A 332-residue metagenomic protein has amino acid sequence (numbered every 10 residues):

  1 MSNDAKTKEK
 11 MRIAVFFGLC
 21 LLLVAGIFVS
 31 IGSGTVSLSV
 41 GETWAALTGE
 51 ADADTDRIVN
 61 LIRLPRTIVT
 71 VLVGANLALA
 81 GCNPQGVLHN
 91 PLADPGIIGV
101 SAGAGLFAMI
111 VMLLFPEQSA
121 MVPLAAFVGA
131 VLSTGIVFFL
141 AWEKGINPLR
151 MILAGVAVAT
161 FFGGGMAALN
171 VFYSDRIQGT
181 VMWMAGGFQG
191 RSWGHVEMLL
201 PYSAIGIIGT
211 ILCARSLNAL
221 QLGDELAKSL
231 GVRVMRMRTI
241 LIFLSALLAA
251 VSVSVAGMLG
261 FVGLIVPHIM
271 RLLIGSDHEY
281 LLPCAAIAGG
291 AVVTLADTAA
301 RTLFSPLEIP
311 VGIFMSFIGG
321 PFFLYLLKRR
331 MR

Functional and structural regions predicted by a protein language model:
M1-R332: Alpha-helical transmembrane segments in inner-membrane proteins
